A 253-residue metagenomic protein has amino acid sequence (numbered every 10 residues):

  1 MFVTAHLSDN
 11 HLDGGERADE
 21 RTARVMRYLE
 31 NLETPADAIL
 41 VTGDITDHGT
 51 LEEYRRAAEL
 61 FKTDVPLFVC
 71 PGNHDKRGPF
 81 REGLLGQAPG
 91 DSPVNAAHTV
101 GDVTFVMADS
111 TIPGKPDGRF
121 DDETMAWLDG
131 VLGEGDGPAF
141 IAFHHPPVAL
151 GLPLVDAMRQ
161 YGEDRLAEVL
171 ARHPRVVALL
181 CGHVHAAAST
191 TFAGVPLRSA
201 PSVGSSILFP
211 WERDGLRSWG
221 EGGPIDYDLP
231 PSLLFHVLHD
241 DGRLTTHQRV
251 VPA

Functional and structural regions predicted by a protein language model:
M1-R56, G133, L150: N-terminal active-site segment of His-dependent metallophosphoesterases
F2-H11, D102-I112, F140-A142, P196-P201 (+1 more regions): Active-site-proximal beta-strand elements of phosphoester/diester hydrolases
A5-A23, T46-H48, K76-D91, G114-D122 (+2 more regions): Acidic/histidine-rich helix-loop elements that form or flank divalent-metal/phosphate-binding sites at the catalytic
D9, G43-D44, G72, H144 (+1 more regions): Active-site glycine-centered loops adjacent to acidic/histidine catalytic or metal-binding residues that shape
E16-R17, G43-F61, K76-A88, L152-L154 (+1 more regions): Metal-dependent catalytic neighborhoods of phosphoester/phosphodiester hydrolases
D19-E20, V169, A187-A253: Binuclear metal-dependent phosphoesterase catalytic core
R27-A38, D117-P196, S232-F235, G242-L244 (+1 more regions): His/acidic metal-ligating clusters that form di-metal
F68-G78: A short, structured active-site edge motif that brings together acidic residues
